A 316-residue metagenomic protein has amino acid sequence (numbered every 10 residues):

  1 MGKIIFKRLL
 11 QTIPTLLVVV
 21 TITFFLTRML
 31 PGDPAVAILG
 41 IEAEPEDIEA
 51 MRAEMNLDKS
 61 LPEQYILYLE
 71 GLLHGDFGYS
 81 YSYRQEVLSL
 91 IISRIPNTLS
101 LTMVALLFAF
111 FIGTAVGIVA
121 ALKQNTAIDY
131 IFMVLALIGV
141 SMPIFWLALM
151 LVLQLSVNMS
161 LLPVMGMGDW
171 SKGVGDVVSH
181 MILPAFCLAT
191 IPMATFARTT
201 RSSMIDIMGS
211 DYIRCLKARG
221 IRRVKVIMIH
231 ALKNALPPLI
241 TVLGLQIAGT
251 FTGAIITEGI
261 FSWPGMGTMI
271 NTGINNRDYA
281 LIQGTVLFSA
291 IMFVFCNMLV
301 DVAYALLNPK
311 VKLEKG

Functional and structural regions predicted by a protein language model:
G2-K3, I91-I128, I144, G173-G316: Alpha-helical transmembrane segments of integral membrane proteins, especially multi-pass inner/plasma-membrane
L16-I66, M159-H180: Hydrophobic alpha-helical transmembrane segments of membrane transport/permease proteins and related membrane-embedded
V18, I22, L26, I112 (+5 more regions): Alpha-helical membrane-inserting segments
T23, T27, P31, A35 (+7 more regions): Membrane-water interface at transmembrane helix exits
A43-G75, I213, F261-T272: Short hydrophobic, aromatic-rich alpha-helical segments embedded in or entering the lipid bilayer of multi-pass
A53-L61, F77-V87, G168-M181, L188 (+1 more regions): Membrane-interfacial helix-loop-helix junctions in multi-pass membrane proteins
D58-T114: An internal, D/E-rich "acidic patch" concept
M133-T195: Membrane-water interface segments at transmembrane-helix boundaries in multipass membrane proteins
